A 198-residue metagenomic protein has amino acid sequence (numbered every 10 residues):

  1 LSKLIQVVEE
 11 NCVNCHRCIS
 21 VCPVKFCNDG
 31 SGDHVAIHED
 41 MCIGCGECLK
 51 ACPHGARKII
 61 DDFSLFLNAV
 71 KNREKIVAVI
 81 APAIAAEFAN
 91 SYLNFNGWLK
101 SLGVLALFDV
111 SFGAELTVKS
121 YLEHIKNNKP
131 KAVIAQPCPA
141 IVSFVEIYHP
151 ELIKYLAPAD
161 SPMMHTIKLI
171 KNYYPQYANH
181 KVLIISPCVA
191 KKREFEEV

Functional and structural regions predicted by a protein language model:
S2-V7, V13-H38, I43, E47-F63: Iron-sulfur cluster-binding cysteine motifs and their immediate structural context in ferredoxin-like electron-transfer
E10-C12, A89-N90: Short, surface-exposed ligand-recognition loops at beta-strand->loop->(often short) alpha-helix junctions that present
I60-V198: Iron-sulfur-associated redox domains of electron-transfer enzymes in respiratory and anaerobic energy metabolism
